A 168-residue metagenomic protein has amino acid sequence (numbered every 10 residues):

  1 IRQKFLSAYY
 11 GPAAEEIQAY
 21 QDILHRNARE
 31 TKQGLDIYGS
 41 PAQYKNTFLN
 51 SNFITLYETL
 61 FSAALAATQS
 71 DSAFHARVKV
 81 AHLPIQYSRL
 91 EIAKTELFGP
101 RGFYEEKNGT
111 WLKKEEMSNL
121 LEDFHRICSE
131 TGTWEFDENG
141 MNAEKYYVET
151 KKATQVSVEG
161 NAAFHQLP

Functional and structural regions predicted by a protein language model:
I1-P168: Catalytic domains of carbohydrate-active enzymes that cleave complex glycans
